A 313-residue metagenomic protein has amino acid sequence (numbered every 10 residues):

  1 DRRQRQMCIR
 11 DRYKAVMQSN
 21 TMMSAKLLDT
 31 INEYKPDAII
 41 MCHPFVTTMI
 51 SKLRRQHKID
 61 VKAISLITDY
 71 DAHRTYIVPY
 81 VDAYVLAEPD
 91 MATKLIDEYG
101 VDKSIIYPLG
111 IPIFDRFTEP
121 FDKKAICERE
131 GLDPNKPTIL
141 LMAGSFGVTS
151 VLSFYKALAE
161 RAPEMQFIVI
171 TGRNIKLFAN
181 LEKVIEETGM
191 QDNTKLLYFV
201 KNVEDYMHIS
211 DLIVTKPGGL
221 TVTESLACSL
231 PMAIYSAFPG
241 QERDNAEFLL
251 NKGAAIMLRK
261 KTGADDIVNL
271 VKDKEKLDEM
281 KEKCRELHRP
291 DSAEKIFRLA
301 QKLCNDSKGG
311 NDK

Functional and structural regions predicted by a protein language model:
R5-I9: Short, small-residue-biased leader/transition segments that mark boundaries at the very start of proteins
R10-V101, I105-P108: Active-site and donor-binding regions of nucleotide-sugar-utilizing enzymes
D82-T138, M142-S145, R173-N174: A nucleotide-sugar donor-handling region in carbohydrate enzymes
K123-A125, L132-I209: Donor-nucleotide binding loops and adjacent catalytic segments primarily of GT-B fold Leloir glycosyltransferases
H208-P217: Acidic donor-binding loop of glycosyltransferase active sites
K252-G253, R259-D278: C-terminal "capping" alpha-helix adjacent to the active site of nucleotide-linked donor transferases in cell-envelope
K276-P290: A short, well-ordered alpha-helix in the C-terminal region of glycosyltransferases
R289-K313: C-terminal alpha-helical cap of glycosyltransferases
